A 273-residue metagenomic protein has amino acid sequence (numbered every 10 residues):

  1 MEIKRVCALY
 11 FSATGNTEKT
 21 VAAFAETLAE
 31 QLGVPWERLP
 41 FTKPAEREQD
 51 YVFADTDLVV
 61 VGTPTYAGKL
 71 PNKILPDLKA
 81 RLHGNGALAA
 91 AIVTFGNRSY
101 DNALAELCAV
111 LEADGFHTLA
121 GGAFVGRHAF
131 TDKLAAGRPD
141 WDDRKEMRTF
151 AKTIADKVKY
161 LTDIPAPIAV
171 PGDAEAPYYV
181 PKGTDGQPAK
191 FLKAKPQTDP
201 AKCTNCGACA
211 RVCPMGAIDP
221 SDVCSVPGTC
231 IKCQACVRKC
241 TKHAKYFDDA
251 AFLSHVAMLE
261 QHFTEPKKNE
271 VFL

Functional and structural regions predicted by a protein language model:
M1-K19, F24-K43, Q49-P188, D249-L273: FMN-binding flavodoxin-like domain, especially the glycine-rich phosphate-binding loop
P64, K193-A194, V223-C224, I231 (+1 more regions): Generic detector of bulky aromatic hydrophobic side chains
G172-N205, A210-R211: A mid-sequence, solvent-exposed acidic-amphipathic segment
T198, T204-L253: Iron-sulfur cluster-binding cysteine motifs and their immediate structural context in ferredoxin-like electron-transfer
